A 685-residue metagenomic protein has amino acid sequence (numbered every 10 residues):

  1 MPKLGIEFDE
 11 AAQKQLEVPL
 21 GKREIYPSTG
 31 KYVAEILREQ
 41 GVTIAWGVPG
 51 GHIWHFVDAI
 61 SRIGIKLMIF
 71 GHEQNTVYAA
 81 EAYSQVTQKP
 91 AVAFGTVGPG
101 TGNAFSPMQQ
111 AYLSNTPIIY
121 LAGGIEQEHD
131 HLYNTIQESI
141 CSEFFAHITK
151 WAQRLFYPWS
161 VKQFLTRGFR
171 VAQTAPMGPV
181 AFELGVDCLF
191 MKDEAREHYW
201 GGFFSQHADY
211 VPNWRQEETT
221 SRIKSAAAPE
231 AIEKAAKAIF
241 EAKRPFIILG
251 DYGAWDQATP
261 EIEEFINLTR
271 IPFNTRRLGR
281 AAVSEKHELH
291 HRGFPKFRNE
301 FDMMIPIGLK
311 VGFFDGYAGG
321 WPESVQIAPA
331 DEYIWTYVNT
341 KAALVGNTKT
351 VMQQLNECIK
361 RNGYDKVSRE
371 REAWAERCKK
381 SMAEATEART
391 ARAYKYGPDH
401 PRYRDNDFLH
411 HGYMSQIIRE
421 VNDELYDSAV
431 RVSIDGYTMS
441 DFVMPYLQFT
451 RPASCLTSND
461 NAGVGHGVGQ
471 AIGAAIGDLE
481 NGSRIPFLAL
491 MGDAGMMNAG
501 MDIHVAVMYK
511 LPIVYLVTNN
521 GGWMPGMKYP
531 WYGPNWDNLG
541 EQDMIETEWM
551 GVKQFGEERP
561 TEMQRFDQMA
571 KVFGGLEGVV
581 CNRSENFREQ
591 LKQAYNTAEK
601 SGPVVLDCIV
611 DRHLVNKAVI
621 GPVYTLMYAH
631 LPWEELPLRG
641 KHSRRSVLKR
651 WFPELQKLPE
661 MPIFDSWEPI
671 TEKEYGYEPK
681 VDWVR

Functional and structural regions predicted by a protein language model:
P2-D365, V421, R484, P512-Y515 (+1 more regions): N-terminal alpha/beta PP-like core and its mobile active-site loop of ThDP/TPP-dependent enzymes
P2-I25, R196, H207-E218, R222 (+7 more regions): Phosphate/pyrophosphate-binding active-site segments
G30-A34, R38-Q40, V48-D58, K379-N481: Active-site diphosphate/adenylate-binding microenvironment
G50-G51, E73-N75, I136-Q137, A330 (+3 more regions): Short glycine-enriched loops at secondary-structure junctions
T101, K162-Q163, D251-Q257, D407-G412 (+2 more regions): Active-site glycine- and acidic-residue-rich loops that bind and position anionic ligands or nucleotide-like cofactors
H129-Q137, T259, R298, A343-V345 (+2 more regions): Thiamine diphosphate
F182, I307, I327, I434 (+3 more regions): Active-site flanking residues adjacent to catalytic metal/cofactor-binding acidic residues
E183-D187, G250-Y252, D435-M439, C608-D611: Short, well-ordered beta-to-alpha junction loops that form the rim of enzyme active sites and present histidine/acidic
